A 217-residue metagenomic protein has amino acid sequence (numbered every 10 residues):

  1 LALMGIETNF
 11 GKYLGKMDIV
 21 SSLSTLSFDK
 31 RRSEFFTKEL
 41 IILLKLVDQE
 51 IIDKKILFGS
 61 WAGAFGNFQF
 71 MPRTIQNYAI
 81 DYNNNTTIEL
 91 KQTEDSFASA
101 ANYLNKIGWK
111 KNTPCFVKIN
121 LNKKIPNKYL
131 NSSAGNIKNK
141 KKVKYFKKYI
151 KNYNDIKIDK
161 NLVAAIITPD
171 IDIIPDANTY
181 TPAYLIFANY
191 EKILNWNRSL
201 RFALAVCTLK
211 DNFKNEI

Functional and structural regions predicted by a protein language model:
L1, F97-A98, N112, T181 (+1 more regions): Generic hydrophobic/packing signal
L1-A101, N105: Acidic/His-rich structured neighborhood in mature extracellular/periplasmic domains
M4, W61, W109-C115, W196: Tryptophan-centered motif/residue detector
L23, G66-F68, L90, K106 (+3 more regions): Generic preference for hydrophobic/aromatic residues in regular secondary structure cores
F35, N67, Q92, N112 (+2 more regions): Generic detector of ordered secondary-structure context
K54, Y82-N85, K106-C115, I173-D176 (+1 more regions): Substrate-binding/catalytic groove segments of enzymes that remodel or degrade extracellular structural polymers
T86-I137: Ligand-binding pocket segment of bilobal, Venus flytrap-like solute-binding proteins
I119-I217: C-terminal soluble interaction/assembly domains
